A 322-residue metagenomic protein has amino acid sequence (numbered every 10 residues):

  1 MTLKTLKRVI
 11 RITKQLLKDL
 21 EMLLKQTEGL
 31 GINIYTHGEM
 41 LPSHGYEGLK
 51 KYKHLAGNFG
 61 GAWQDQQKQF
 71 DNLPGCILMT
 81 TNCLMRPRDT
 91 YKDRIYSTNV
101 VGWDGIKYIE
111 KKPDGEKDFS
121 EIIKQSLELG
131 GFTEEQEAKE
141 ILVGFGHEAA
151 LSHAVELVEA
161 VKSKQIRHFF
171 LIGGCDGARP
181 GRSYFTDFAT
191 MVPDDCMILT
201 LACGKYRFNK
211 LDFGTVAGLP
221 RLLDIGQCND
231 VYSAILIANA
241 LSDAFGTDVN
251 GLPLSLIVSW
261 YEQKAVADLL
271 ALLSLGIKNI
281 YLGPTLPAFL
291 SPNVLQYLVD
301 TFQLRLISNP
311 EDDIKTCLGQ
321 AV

Functional and structural regions predicted by a protein language model:
M1-V322: Anaerobic metallocofactor- and corrinoid-dependent redox/one-carbon enzyme cores, especially those from methanogenesis
